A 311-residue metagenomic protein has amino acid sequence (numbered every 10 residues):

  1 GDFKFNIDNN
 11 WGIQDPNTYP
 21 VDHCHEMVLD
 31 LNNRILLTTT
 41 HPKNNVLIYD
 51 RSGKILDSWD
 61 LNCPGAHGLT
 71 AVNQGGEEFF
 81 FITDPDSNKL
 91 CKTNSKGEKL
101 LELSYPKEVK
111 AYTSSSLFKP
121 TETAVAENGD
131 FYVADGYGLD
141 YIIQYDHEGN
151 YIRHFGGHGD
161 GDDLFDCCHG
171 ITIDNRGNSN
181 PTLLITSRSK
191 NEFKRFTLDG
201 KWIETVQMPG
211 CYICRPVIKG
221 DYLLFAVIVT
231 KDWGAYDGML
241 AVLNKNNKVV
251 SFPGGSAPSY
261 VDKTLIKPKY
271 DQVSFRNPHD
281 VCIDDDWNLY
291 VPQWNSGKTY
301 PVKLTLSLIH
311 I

Functional and structural regions predicted by a protein language model:
G1-N9: Blade/loop signatures of beta-propeller domains
N9-N44: Beta-strand-rich domains and repeat architectures in extracellular enzymes and scaffolds, especially beta-propellers
N9-T18, L100-F118, I152-D163, V250-V273: Surface-exposed loop and turn segments in beta-propeller and other repeat-based domains that flank or scaffold
N17-L31, N62-E78, E108-D130, D160-T182 (+3 more regions): Beta-rich, blade/repeat-based domains predominating in secreted/periplasmic proteins but also intracellular
L37-H41, F80-D86, V133-G136, N175 (+3 more regions): Conserved beta-strand positions in repeat-built beta-propeller and related beta-rich domains
D50-K54, N94-E98, D146-N150, T197-K201 (+2 more regions): Short loop/turn segments that connect beta-strands within beta-propeller blades
C211-S259: Loop/turn-rich, solvent-exposed surfaces of beta-rich toroidal or solenoidal domains
I309-I311: Conserved small/polar residues in nucleotide/adenosyl-binding loops
